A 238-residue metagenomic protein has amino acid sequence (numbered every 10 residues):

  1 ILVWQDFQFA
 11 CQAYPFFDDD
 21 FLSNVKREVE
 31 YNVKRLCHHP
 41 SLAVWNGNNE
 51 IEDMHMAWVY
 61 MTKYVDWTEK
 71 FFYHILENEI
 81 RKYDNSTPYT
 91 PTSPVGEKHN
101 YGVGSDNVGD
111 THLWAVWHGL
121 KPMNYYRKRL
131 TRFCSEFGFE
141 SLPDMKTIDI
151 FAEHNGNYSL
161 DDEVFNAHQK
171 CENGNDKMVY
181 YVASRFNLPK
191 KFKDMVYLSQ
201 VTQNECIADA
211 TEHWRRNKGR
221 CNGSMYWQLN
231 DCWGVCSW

Functional and structural regions predicted by a protein language model:
I1-N100, S224: Active-site mouth of glycoside hydrolases
W45, N78-R81, T90-S93, E97-N100 (+2 more regions): Substrate-binding clefts and catalytic carboxylate motifs of secreted carbohydrate-active enzymes
